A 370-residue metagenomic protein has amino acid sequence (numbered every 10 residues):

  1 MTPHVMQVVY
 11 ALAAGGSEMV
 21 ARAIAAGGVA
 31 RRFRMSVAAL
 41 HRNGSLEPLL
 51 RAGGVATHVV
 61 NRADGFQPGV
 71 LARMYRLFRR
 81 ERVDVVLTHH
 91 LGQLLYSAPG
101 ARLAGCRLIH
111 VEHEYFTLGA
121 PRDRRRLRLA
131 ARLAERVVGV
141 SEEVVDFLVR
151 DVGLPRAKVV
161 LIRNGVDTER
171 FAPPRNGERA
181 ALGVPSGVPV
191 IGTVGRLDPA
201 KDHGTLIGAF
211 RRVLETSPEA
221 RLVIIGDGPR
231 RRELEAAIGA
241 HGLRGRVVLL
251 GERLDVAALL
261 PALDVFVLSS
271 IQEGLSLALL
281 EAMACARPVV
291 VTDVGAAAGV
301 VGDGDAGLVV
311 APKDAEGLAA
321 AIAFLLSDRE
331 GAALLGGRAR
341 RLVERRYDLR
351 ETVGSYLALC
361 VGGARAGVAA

Functional and structural regions predicted by a protein language model:
G15-A26, P189, T193-S217, P229-A236 (+1 more regions): A conserved mid-protein helix/loop that constitutes part of the nucleotide-sugar donor-binding site
A38-A39, P288-V291, V301: Short hydrophobic beta-strand element within catalytic cores of glycosyltransferases and related nucleotide-activated
T88-L94, E112: Short His-centered aromatic/hydrophobic patch
E143, G165: Carbohydrate-associated surface elements
F171-V184, R340: A short helix/loop element that forms part of the nucleotide-sugar donor recognition site in Leloir-type
E252, I271: Aromatic "clamp/platform" in nucleotide-sugar-dependent glycosyltransferases that forms part of the donor/acceptor
D303-G304, L308-A315, F324-R329: Conserved acidic donor-binding segment of nucleotide-sugar-dependent glycosyltransferases
G317, F324, G331-R345, T352-A358: A short, well-ordered alpha-helix in the C-terminal region of glycosyltransferases
